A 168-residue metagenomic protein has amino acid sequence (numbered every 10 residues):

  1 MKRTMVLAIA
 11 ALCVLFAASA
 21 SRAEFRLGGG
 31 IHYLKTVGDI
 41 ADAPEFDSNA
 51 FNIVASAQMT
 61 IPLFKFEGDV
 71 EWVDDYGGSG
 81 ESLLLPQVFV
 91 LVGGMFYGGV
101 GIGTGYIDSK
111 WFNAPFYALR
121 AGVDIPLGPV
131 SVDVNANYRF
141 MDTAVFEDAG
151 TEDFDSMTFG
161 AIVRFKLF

Functional and structural regions predicted by a protein language model:
M1-R26, F168: Cleavable N-terminal export/targeting peptides
K2-R3, I102, S156: A detector of low-complexity, intrinsically disordered, Ser/Thr/Gly/Pro/Ala-rich segments
A23-K35: Transmembrane beta-strand segments of Gram-negative outer membrane beta-barrel proteins
K35-I53: Surface-exposed strand-loop-strand hairpins of Gram-negative outer-membrane beta-barrel proteins
D39-A43, V73, Y106-S109, V145-T151: Extracellular loop and loop/strand-boundary signature of outer-membrane beta-barrel proteins
D47-A50, T151-S156: Glycine-rich, flexible loop segments associated with nucleotide phosphate handling
I53-F140, F159-F168: Gram-negative (and chloroplast) outer-membrane scaffold detector with strong preference for beta-barrel transmembrane
A114-Y117, A149-F154: Flexible, surface-exposed loop regions and adjacent strand-edge segments of Gram-negative outer-membrane beta-barrel
